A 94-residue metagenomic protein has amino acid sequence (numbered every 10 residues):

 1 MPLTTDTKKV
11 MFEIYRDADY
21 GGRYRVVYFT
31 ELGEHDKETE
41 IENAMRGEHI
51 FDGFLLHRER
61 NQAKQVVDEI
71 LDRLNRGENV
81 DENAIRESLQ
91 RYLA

Functional and structural regions predicted by a protein language model:
M1-R46: Short N-terminal "domain-start" leader segments that mark the transition from disordered tails or signal peptides into
A44-A94: Mixed-charge, Lys/Arg-enriched low-complexity segments
